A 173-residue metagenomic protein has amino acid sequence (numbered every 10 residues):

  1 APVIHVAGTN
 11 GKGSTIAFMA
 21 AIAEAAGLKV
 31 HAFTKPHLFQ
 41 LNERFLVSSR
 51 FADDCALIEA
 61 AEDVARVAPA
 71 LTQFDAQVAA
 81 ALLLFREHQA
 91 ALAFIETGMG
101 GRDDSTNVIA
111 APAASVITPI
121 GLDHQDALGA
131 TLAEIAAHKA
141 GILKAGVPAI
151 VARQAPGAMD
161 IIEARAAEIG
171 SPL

Functional and structural regions predicted by a protein language model:
A1-L38, E43, A114-V116: Walker A (P-loop) phosphate-binding motif
T9, R50, M99, Q154-A155: Short beta->alpha junction loops/turns
N10, T15, G100-D103, T131 (+1 more regions): Gly/Ser/Thr-rich beta-alpha loop segments that engage phosphate groups in nucleotides
M19, A81, I162: Aromatic/hydrophobic pocket-lining residues that form π-stacking "cages" and hydrophobic walls in ligand
A21-I22, L84, R165: Alpha-helical scaffold elements within enzyme catalytic domains, especially in hydrolases
A25-A110, D126-L128: ATP-dependent carboxylate-amine ligase catalytic core
A76, Q89-T97, P112-L173: Acidic, Mg2+-coordinating active-site environments of NTP-dependent enzymes
